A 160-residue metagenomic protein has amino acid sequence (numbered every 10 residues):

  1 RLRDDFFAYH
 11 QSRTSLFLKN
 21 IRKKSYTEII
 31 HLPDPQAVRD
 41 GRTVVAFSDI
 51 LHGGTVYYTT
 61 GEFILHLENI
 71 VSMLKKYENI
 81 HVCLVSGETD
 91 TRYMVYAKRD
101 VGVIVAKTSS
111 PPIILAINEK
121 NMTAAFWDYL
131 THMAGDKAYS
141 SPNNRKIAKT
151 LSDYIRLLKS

Functional and structural regions predicted by a protein language model:
R1-K159: Hydrophobic protein-protein interaction segments
